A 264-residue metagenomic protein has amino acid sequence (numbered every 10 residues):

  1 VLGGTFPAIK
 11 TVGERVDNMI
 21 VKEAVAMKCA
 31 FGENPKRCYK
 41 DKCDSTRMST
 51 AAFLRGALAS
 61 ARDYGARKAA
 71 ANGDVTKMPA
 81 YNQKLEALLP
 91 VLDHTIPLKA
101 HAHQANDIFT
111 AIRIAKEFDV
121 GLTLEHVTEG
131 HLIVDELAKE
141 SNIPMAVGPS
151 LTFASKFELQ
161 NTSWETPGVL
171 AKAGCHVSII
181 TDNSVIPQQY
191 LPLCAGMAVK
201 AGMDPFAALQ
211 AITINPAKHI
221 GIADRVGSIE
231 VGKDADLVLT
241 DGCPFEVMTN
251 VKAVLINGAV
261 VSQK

Functional and structural regions predicted by a protein language model:
V1-L122: Polyanionic/metal-chelating signatures
A8-K10, K99-H101, T123, A146 (+4 more regions): Structured core elements
P79-Y81, A100-Q104, H126-E129, S155-W164: A general structural motif
P97, A138-S141, G148-T152, K156-G242: His/Asp/Glu-enriched, well-ordered alpha-helical/loop segment that forms or immediately abuts the divalent-metal
D119-H126, N142-P149: Short hydrophobic/aromatic-enriched beta-strand-loop microsegments
V127-E129, P149-F153, A259: Short, acidic/turn-prone active-site loops that include or flank metal/cofactor- and phosphate-binding residues
E129-E140: Active-site-adjacent beta->alpha loops and helix N-cap segments on the catalytic face of soluble alpha/beta enzymes
E230-K264: C-terminal cap of metal-dependent C-N hydrolases
